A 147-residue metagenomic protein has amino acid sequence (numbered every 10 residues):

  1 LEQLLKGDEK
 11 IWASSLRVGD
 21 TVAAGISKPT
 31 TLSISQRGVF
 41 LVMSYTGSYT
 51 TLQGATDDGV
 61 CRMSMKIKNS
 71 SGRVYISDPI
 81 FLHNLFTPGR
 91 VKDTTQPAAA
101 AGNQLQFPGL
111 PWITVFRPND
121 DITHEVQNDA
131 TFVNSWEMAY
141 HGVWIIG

Functional and structural regions predicted by a protein language model:
L1-G147: Beta-strand-centric surfaces of beta-sandwich/beta-rich domains
